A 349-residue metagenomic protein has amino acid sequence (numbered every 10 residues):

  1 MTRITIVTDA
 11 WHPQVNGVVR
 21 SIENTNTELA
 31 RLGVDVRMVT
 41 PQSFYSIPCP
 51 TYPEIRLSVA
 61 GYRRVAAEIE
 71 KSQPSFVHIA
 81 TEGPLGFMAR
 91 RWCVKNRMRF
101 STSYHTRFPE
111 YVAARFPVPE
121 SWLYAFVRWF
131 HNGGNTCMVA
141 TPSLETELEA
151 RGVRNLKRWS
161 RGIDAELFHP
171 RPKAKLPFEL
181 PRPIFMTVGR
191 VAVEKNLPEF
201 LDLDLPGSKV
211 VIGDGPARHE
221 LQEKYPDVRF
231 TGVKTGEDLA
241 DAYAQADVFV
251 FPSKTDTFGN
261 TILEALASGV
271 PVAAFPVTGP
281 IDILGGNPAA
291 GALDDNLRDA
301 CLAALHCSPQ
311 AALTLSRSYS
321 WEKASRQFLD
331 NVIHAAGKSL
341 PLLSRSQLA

Functional and structural regions predicted by a protein language model:
A125-R171: Donor nucleotide-sugar binding/catalytic pocket of nucleotide-sugar-dependent glycosyltransferases
P177-V210: Conserved donor-binding/catalytic core segment of Leloir-type glycosyltransferases
H219-D238: Nucleotide-activated donor-binding/catalytic signature segment of Leloir-type glycosyltransferases, i.e., the conserved
V233, D241-A246, F328: Short alpha-helical donor nucleotide-sugar binding micro-motif in glycosyltransferases
K254: Aromatic "clamp/platform" in nucleotide-sugar-dependent glycosyltransferases that forms part of the donor/acceptor
P271-A274: Short hydrophobic beta-strand element within catalytic cores of glycosyltransferases and related nucleotide-activated
V277, I281-H306: Change "using UDP/GDP/dTDP sugars" to "using nucleotide sugars
H306-P341: A charged, aromatic-enriched C-terminal amphipathic alpha-helix characteristic of glycosyltransferases across folds
